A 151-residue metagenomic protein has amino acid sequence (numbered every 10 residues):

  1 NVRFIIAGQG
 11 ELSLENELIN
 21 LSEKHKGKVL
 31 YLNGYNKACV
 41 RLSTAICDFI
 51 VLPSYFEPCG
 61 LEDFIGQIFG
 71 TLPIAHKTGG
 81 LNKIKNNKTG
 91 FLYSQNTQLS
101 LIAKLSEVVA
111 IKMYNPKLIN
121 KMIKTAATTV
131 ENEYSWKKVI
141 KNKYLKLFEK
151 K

Functional and structural regions predicted by a protein language model:
V2-V40: Nucleotide-activated donor-binding/catalytic signature segment of Leloir-type glycosyltransferases, i.e., the conserved
T44, Q67-I68: Short alpha-helix at the nucleotide-sugar/activated-sugar donor binding site of glycosyltransferases and closely
A45-E57: Acidic donor-binding loop of glycosyltransferase active sites
E57-P58, G80: Active-site donor-sugar recognition loop in glycosyltransferases
G60-D63: Short glycine/serine-rich donor-binding loops of glycosyltransferases
L72-H76: Short hydrophobic beta-strand element within catalytic cores of glycosyltransferases and related nucleotide-activated
N82-A110, K117-K121: Change "using UDP/GDP/dTDP sugars" to "using nucleotide sugars
Y114-K146: A charged, aromatic-enriched C-terminal amphipathic alpha-helix characteristic of glycosyltransferases across folds
